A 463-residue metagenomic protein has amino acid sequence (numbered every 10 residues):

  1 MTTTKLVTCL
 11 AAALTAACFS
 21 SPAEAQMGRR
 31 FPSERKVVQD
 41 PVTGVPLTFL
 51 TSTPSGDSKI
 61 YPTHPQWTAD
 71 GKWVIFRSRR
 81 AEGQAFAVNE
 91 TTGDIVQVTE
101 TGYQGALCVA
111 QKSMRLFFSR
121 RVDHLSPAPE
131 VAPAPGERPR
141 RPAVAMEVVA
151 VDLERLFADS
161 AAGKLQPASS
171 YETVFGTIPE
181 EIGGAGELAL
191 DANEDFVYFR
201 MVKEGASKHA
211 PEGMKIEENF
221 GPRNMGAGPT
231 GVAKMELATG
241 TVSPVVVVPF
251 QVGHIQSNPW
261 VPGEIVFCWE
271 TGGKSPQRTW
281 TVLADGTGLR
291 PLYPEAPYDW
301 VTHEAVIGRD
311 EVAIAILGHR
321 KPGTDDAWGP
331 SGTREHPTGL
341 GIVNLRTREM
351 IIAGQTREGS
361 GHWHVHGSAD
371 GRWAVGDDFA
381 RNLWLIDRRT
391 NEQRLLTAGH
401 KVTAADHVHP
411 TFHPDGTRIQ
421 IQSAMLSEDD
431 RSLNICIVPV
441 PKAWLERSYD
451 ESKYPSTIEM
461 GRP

Functional and structural regions predicted by a protein language model:
S21-A25: Sec/Tat signal peptide C-region and signal peptidase I cleavage site
Q26-T48, G221-T230: Blade/loop signatures of beta-propeller domains
V38-S58, A87-Y103, E154-G183, M235-Q251 (+4 more regions): Multi-bladed beta-propeller domains
G56-I75, T101-L125, E172-R200, V247-C268 (+6 more regions): Conserved beta-propeller blade repeats
I75-A81, F117-H124, P129-E130, P139-R140 (+7 more regions): Beta-strand C-termini and the immediately following turn/loop, strongest in propeller blades
T101-T230, P244-V247: Asp-box/WD-like beta-propeller blade repeats and closely related beta-sheet repeat scaffolds
A233, G240-P330, R334-T338, M350: Beta-propeller domains
E311-G341, L345-E392: Loop/turn-rich, solvent-exposed surfaces of beta-rich toroidal or solenoidal domains
